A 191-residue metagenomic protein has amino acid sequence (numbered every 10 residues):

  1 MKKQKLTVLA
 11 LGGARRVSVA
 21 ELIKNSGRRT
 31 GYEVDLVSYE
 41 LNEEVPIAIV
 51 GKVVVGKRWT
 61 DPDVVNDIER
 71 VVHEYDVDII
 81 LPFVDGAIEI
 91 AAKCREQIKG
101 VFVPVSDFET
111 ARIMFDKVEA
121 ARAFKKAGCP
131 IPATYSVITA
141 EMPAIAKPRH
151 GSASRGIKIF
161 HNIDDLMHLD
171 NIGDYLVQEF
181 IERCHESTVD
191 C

Functional and structural regions predicted by a protein language model:
M1-P104: ATP-binding N-terminal substructure of ATP-dependent carboxylate-amine bond-forming enzymes
Q4, P130, A153, N171 (+1 more regions): Short, basic and Ser/Thr-rich N-terminal targeting/leader segments
K5-V8, P143, T188: Residues that mark the start of a beta-strand
A14-V17, D85-G86, V137, I163 (+1 more regions): Short beta->alpha connector loops
N42, V84, R149, F180-I181 (+1 more regions): Anionic group-transfer/hydrolysis microenvironments
E44-G51, K93, V137-E141, M167-N171: Short loop/helix-cap segments at secondary-structure boundaries that form the rim of catalytic
Q97-I163: A conserved helix-loop-beta module that forms one wall/lid of the active-site cleft in ATP-utilizing catalytic domains
H161-C191: Phosphate-binding site of ATP-dependent enzymes
